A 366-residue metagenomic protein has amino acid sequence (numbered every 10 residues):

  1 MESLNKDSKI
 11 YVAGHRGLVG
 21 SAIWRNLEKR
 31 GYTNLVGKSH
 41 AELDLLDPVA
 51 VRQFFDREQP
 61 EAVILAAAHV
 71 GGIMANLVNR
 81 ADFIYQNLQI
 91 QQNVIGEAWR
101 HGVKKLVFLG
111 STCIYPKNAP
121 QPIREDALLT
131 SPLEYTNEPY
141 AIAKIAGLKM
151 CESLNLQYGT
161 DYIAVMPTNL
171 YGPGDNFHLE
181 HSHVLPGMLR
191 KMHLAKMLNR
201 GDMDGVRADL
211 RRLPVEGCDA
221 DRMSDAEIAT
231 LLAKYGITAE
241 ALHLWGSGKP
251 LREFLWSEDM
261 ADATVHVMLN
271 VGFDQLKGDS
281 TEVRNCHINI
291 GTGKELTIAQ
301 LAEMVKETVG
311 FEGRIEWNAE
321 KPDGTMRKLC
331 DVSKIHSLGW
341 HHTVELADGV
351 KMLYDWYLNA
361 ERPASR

Functional and structural regions predicted by a protein language model:
S3, G14-L18, A22-R30, L194-R366: C-terminal substrate-binding subdomain of Rossmann-fold SDR/epimerase-dehydratase oxidoreductases
A13, K38, V63-A67, L106-T112 (+1 more regions): SDR active-site strand-loop-helix element
G37, P48-L88, E97-R100, K117: NAD(P)H-binding glycine-rich loop region in Rossmannoid oxidoreductase-like domains and their noncatalytic homologs
V70-G71, T112-P120, T168-Y171: Active-site segment of SDR-like NAD(P)-dependent oxidoreductases
I84, L88, T136-L148, H178-P186 (+2 more regions): Short-chain dehydrogenase/reductase
I90, V94-A98, M150-C151, A263 (+1 more regions): Hydrophobic positions on the long internal alpha-helix of Rossmann-like NAD(P)-dependent oxidoreductase domains
Q92-E138, I163, N176: Conserved Rossmann-fold NAD(P)-dependent oxidoreductase catalytic core, especially the SDR/UDP-sugar
Y135-T168, V184-R200: Active-site Tyr-X1-5-Lys
